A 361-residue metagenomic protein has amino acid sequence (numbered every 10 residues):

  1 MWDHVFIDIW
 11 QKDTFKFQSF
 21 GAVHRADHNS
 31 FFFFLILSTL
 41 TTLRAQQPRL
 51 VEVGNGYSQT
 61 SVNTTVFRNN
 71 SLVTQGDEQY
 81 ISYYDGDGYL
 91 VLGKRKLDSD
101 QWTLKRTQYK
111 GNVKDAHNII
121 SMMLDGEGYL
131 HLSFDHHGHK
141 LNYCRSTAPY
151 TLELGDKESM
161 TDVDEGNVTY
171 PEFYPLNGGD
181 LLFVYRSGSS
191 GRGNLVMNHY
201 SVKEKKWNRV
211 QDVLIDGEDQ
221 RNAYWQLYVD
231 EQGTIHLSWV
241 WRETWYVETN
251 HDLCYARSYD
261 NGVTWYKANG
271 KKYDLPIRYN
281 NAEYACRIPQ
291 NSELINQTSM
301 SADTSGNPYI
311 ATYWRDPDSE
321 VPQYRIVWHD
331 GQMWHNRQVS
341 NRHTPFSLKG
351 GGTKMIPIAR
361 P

Functional and structural regions predicted by a protein language model:
M1-Q47: Bacterial Sec-dependent N-terminal signal peptides
Q46-P361: Extracellular, repeat-based ectodomains that mediate carbohydrate processing or recognition
